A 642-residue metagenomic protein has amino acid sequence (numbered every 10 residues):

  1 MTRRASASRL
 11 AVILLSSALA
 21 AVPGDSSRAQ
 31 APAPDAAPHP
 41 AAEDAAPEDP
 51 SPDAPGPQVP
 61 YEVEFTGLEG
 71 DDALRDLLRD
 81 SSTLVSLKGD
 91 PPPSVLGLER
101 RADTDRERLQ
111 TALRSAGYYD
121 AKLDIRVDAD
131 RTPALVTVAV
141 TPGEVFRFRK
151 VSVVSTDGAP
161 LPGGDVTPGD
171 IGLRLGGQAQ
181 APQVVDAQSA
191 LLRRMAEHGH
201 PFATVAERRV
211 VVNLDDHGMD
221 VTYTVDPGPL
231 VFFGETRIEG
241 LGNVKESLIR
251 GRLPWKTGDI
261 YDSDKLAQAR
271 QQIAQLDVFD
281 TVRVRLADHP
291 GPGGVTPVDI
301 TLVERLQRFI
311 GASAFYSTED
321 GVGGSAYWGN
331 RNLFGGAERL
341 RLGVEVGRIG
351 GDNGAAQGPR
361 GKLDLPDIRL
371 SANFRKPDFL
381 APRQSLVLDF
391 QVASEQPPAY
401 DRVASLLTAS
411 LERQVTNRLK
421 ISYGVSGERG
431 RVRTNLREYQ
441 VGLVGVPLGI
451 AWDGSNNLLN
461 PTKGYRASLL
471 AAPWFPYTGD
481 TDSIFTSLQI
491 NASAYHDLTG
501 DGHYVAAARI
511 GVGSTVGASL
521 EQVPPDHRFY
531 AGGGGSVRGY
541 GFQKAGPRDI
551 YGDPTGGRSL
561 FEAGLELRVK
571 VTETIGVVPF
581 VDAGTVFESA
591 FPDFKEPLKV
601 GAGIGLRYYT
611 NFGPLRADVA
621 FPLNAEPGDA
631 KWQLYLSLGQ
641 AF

Functional and structural regions predicted by a protein language model:
M1-V12: Bacterial N-terminal signal peptides that target proteins for export
A11-A21: Bacterial N-terminal signal peptides
A21-P23, S27-A31: Boundary at the C-terminal end of the N-terminal hydrophobic targeting segment
Q30-R79, S86-V322, Y327, R341-I368 (+5 more regions): Periplasmic polypeptide-binding modules associated with outer-membrane biogenesis and secretion
V138, Y223, G350, T585-S589 (+1 more regions): Short, solvent-exposed loop/turn segments at secondary-structure junctions
G158-V166, S263-S468, V537-G539, Q543-P554 (+3 more regions): Gram-negative/organellar outer-membrane beta-barrel architecture
V298, V303-R305, S313-G329, Q414-V415 (+5 more regions): Extended beta-strand-rich architecture
V577-F580, P614-A620: Conserved active-site loop/cleft motifs that coordinate metal ions or position small ligands
